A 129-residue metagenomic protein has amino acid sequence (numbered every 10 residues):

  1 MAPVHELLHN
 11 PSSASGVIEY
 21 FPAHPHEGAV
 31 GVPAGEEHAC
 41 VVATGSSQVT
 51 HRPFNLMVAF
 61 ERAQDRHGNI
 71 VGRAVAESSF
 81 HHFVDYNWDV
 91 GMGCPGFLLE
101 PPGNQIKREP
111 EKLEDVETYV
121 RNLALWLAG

Functional and structural regions predicted by a protein language model:
M1-H51: An acidic, glycine-rich "communication" segment
G35-G129: Extracellular ligand-binding/catalytic regions of CAZymes and related secreted enzymes and adhesion modules
